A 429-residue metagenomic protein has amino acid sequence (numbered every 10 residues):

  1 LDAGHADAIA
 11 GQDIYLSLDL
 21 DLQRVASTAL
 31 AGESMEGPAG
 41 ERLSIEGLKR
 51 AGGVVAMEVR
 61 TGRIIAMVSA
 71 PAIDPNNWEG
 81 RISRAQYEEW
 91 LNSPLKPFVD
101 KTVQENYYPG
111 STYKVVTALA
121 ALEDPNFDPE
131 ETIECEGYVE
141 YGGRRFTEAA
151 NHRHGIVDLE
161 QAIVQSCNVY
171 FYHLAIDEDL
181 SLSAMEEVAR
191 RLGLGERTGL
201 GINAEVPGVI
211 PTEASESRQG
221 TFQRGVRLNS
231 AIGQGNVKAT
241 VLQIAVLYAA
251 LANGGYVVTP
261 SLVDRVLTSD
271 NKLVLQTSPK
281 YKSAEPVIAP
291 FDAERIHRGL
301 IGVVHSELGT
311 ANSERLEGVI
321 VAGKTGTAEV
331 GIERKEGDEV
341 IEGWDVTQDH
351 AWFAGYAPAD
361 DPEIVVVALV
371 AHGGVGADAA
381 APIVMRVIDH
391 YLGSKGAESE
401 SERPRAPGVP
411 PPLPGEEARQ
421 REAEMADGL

Functional and structural regions predicted by a protein language model:
D2-G52: Conserved, well-ordered alpha-helix/loop/beta-strand core segments that scaffold catalytic motifs
D2-I9, L18, E46, G52-V55 (+3 more regions): Beta-lactam-recognizing serine transpeptidase/beta-lactamase-like catalytic domain environment
D19, Q23, I156, I244 (+1 more regions): Short, charged, low-complexity patches
G37, G255-V258, K395: Long alpha-helical scaffolds in large eukaryotic adaptor/regulatory proteins, encompassing alpha-solenoid repeat systems
L273-Y281, I383-L429: Short, gly/Ser/Thr-rich active-site loops of penicillin-recognizing serine hydrolases
A371-G374: A generic structural motif
